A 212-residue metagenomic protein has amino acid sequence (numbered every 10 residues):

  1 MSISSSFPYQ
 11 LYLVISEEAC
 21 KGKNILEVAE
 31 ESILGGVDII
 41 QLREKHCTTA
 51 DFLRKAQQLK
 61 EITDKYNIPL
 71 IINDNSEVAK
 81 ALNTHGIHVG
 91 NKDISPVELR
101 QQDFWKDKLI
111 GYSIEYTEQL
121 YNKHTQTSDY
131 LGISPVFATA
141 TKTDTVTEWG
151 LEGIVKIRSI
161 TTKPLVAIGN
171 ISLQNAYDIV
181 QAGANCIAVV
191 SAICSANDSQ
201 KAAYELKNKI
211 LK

Functional and structural regions predicted by a protein language model:
M1-S95, Q101-D129, T145-W149, K156-A167 (+3 more regions): Conserved N-terminal beta1-alpha1 strand-loop-helix module at the mouth
T141-T143: Glycine/threonine-rich flexible loop motifs
